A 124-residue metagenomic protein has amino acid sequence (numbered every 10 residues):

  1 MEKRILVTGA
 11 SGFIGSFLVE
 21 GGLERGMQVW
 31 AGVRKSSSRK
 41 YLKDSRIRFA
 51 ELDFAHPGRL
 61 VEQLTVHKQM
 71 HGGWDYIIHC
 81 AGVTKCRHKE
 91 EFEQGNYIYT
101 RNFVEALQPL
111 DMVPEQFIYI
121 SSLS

Functional and structural regions predicted by a protein language model:
I5-R25: N-terminal Rossmann NAD(P)H-binding glycine-rich loop of SDR-like oxidoreductase domains
T8, W74-C80, Y119: Rossmann-fold scaffold of SDR-type NAD(P)-dependent oxidoreductases
G12, G82-V83: Flexible cofactor-recognition loop at the NAD(P)H-binding site of Rossmann-like short-chain dehydrogenase/reductase
G32-S37, F54: N-terminal Rossmann-fold cofactor-binding loop
R48-G73: Conserved Rossmann-fold cofactor-binding substructure of NAD(P)-dependent oxidoreductases
H79, R101-S124: Conserved Rossmann-fold NAD(P)-dependent oxidoreductase catalytic core, especially the SDR/UDP-sugar
E90-Q94, N102: Active-site Tyr-X3-Lys motif and surrounding loop/helix of classical short-chain dehydrogenase/reductase
